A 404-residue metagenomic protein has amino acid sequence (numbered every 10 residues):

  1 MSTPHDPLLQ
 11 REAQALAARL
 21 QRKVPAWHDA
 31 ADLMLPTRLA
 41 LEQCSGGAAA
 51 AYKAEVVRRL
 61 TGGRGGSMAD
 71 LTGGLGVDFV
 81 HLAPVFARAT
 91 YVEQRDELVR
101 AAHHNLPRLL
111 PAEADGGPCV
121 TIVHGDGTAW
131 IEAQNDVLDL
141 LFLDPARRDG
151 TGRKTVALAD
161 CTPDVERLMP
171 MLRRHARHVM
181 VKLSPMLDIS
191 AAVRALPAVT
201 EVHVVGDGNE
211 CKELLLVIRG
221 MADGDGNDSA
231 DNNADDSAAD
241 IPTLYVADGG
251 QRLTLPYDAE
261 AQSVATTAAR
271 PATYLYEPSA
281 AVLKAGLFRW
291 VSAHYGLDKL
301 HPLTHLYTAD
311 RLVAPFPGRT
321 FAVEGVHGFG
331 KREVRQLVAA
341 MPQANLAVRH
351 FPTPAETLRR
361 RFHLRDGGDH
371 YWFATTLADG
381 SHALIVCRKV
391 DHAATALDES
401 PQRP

Functional and structural regions predicted by a protein language model:
M1-P404: SAM-dependent transferase fold signal centered on methyltransferase-like domains, encompassing both Class I
